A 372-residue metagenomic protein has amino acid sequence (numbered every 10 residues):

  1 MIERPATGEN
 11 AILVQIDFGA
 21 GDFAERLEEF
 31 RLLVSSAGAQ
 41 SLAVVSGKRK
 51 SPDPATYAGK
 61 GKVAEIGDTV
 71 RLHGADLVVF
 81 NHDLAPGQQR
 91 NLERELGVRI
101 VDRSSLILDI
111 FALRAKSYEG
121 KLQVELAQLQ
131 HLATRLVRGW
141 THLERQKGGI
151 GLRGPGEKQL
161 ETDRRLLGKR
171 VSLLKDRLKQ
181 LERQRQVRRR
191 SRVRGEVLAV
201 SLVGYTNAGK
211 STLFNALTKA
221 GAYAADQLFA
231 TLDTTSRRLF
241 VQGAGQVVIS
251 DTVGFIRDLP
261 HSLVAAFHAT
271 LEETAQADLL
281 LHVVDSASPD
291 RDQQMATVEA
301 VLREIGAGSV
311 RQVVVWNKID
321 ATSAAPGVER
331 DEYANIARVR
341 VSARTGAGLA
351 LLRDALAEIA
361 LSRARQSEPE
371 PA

Functional and structural regions predicted by a protein language model:
M1-D109: N-terminal accessory targeting/assembly segments
P5-E9, H142-V264, L271-A275, L279: Conserved G1/Walker A P-loop phosphate-binding module
I16-G19, S46-S51, A55, I107 (+6 more regions): G-domain G4 guanine-recognition motif of GTPases
D17-D22, P52-T56, R114-E119, K158-Q159 (+4 more regions): Flexible beta-alpha connector loops of hexameric P-loop NTPases
L27-S35, Q40, V63, G67-L72 (+3 more regions): Conserved C-terminal guanine-recognition region of P-loop GTPase G domains, centered on the G4
E29, S36, L72, N91 (+9 more regions): Residues on one face of amphipathic alpha-helical coiled coils
F30, V78, L129, L167 (+7 more regions): Residue-level signature of catalytic and energy-coupling elements of molecular machines, predominantly ATP/GTP-dependent
E95-G148, V310-V313, D320-P371: Canonical P-loop GTPase G-domain recognition
